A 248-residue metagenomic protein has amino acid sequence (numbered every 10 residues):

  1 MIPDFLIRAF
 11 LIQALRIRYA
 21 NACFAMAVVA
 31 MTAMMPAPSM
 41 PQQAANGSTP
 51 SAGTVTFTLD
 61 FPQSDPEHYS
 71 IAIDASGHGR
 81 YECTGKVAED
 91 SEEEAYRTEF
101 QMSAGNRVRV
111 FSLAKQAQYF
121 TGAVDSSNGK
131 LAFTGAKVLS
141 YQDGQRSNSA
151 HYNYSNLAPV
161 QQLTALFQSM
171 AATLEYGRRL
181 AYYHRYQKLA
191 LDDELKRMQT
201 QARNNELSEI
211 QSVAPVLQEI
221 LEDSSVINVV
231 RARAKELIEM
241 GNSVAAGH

Functional and structural regions predicted by a protein language model:
M1-R18: N-terminal secretory signal peptides that target proteins for export/translocation
A22-A33: Bacterial N-terminal signal peptides
A37-Q63, A123-H248: Short, well-ordered, aromatic-rich surface patches in folded extracellular/luminal domains
Q42, A104-S127: Charged, amphipathic alpha-helical segments
N46-S91: N-terminal secretory signal peptides
F57, P66, E93-R97, Y119-D125: N-terminal post-signal-peptidase region of extra-cytosolic proteins
R80-T98, K196-T200, A214-Q218: Acidic/histidine-rich, surface-exposed loop or edge segments in extracytoplasmic proteins
E94-Q101, A150-Y152: A short, exposed loop/beta-hairpin motif centered on an aromatic-Gly-Thr core
